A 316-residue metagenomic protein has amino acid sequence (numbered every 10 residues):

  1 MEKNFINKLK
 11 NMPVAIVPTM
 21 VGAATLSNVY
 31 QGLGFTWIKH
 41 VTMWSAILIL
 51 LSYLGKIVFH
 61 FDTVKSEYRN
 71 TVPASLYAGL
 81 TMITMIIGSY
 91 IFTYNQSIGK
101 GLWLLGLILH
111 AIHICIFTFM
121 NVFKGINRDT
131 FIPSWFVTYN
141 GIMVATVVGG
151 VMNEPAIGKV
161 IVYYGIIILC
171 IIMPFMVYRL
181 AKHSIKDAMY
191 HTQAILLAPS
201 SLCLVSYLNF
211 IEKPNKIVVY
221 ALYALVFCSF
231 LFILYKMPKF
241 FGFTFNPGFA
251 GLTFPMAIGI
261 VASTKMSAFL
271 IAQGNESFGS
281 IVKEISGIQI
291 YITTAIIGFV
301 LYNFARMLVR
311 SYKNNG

Functional and structural regions predicted by a protein language model:
E2-T25, F61-G88, W103-G106, N121-V147 (+6 more regions): Juxtamembrane helix-loop boundaries in multi-pass membrane proteins
N28-W37, S89-G101, V147-K159, Y207-V218 (+1 more regions): Helix-coil boundary and interhelical linker segments in multi-pass alpha-helical membrane proteins
L33-K100: Membrane helical hairpin/interfacial module
W37-L51, Q96-A111, A156-C170, K216-C228 (+1 more regions): Structural signature of hydrophobic alpha-helical transmembrane segments
I116-F117, V147-G150, I171-L180, L202-N209 (+1 more regions): Alpha-helical transmembrane segments in multipass membrane proteins, preferentially the mid-helix core
Y164-Y223: Aromatic-anchored, glycine/proline-accented short structural segments that stabilize local strand-turns or short
L208, E212-F249, I258-I260, T264-A268: Long, repeat-rich segments with strong aromatic
